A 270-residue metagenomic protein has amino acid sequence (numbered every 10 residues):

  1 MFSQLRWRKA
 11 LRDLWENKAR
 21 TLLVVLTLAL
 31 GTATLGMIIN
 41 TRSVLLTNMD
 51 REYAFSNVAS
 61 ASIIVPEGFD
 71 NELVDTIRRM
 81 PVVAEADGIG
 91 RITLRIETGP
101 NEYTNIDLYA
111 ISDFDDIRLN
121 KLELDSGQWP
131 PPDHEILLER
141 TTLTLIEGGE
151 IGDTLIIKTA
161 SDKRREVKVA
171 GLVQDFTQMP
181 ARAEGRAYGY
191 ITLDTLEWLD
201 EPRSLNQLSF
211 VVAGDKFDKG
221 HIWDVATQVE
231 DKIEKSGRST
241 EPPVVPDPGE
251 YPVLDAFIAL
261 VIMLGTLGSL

Functional and structural regions predicted by a protein language model:
S3-L11, E16-L270: Membrane transport/envelope proteins' first extracytoplasmic loop
